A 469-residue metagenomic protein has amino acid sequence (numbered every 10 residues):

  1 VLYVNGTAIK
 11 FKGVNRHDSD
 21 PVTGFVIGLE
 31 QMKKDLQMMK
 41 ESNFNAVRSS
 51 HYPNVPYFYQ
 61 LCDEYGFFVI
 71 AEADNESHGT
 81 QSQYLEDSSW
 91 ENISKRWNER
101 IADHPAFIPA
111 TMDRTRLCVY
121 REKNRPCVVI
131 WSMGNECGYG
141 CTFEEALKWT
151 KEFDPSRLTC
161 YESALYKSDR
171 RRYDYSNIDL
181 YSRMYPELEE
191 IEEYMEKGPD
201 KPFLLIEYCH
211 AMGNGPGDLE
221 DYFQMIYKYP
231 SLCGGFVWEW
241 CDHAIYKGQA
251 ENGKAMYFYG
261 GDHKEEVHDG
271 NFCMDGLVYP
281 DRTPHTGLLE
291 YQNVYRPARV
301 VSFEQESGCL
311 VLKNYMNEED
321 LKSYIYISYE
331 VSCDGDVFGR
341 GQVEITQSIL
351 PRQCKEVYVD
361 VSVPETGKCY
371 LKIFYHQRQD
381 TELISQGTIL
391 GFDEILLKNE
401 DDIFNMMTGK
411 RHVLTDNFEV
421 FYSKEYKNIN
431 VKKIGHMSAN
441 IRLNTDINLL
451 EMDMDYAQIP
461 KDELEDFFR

Functional and structural regions predicted by a protein language model:
V1, Y291, D393-N399: Short, structured interface segments
V1-V311, Y315-S323, S328-V337: Extended substrate-binding grooves/exosites of carbohydrate-active enzymes
G6, Y375-I384: Short acidic/polar inter-strand loop motif in beta-rich domains
K12-G13, G248, G341, Y358 (+1 more regions): Short linear motifs in exposed loops
E304, L321-S323, P351-Q353, E365-G367 (+3 more regions): Solvent-exposed loop and beta-edge segments used for protein-protein assembly and interaction
I325-I327, G335-T366, K372-R378: Intrinsically disordered, low-complexity Pro/Gly/Ser/Thr-rich segments with frequent PxxP/GP/PP motifs and embedded
D360-T366, T381, L396-R469: Beta-strand/loop-rich accessory regions of lumenal/periplasmic or secreted enzymes, predominantly carbohydrate-active
E382-I395: Edge beta-strands of extracellular beta-sandwich domains
